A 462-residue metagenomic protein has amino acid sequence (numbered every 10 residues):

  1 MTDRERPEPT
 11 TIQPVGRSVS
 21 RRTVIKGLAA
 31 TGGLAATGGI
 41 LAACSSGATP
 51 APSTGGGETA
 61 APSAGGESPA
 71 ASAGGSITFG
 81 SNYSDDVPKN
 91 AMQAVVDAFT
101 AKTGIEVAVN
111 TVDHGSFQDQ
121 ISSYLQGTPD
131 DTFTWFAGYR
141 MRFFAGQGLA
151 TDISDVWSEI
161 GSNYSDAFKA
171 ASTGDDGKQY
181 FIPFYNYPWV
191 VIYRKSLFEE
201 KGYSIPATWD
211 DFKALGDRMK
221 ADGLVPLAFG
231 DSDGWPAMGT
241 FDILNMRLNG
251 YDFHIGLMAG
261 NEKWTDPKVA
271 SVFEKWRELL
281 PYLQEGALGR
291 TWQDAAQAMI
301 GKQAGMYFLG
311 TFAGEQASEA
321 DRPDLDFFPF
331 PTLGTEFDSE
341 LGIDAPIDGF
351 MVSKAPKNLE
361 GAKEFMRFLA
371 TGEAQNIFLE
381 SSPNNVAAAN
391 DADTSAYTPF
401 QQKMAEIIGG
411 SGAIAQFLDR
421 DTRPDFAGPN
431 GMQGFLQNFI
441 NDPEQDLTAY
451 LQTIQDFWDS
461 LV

Functional and structural regions predicted by a protein language model:
M1-S20, A30-A43: N-terminal secretory signal peptides
S63, Y180-F184, W189, K213-N261 (+1 more regions): Extracytoplasmic/periplasmic solute-binding protein
D97-K102, E200-K201, E274, P281-Q284 (+1 more regions): Extracytoplasmic/periplasmic substrate-recognition and gating elements
A98-S165, S196-A207, A298, G305-M306 (+4 more regions): Extracytoplasmic "Venus flytrap"/periplasmic binding protein-like
F136-W189, K213, T240-D242, D326-F328 (+1 more regions): Hinge/lid segment of periplasmic solute-binding proteins
A150, D155, G301, F312-Q316 (+1 more regions): Mature extracytoplasmic/periplasmic domains
G174, L257, N384-N390, K403-D459: C-terminal capping/gating helix-and-loop segments adjacent to ligand/active sites or protein-protein/ligand interfaces
R218, M258-L288: Glycine-centered hinge/linker elements that transmit conformational signals in sensory and ligand-binding systems
